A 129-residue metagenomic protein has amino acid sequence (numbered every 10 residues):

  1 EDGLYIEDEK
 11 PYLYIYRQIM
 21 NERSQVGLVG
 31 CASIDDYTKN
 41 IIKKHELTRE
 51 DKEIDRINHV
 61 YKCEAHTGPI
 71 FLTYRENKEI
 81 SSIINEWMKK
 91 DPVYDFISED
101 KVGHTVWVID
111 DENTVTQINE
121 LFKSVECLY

Functional and structural regions predicted by a protein language model:
E1-N85: N-terminal extension/subdomain marker
E7, M20, Y61, S98-D100 (+2 more regions): Residue-level signal for the start and early helices of compact helical domains
L13, F71-Y74, I97, W107-V108 (+1 more regions): Broad hydrophobic/π-residue packing in well-ordered secondary structure
Y37, K78-E79, V106-W107, T114-T116: A short acidic, often aromatic-flanked loop/helix-cap motif at beta-alpha or helix-coil junctions that lines enzyme
E86-K90: Short, flexible, mixed-charge acidic loops at enzyme active sites
D91-N113: A short, charged helix-loop
I109-Y129: Active-site beta-strand/loop microenvironment that shapes enzyme catalytic pockets
